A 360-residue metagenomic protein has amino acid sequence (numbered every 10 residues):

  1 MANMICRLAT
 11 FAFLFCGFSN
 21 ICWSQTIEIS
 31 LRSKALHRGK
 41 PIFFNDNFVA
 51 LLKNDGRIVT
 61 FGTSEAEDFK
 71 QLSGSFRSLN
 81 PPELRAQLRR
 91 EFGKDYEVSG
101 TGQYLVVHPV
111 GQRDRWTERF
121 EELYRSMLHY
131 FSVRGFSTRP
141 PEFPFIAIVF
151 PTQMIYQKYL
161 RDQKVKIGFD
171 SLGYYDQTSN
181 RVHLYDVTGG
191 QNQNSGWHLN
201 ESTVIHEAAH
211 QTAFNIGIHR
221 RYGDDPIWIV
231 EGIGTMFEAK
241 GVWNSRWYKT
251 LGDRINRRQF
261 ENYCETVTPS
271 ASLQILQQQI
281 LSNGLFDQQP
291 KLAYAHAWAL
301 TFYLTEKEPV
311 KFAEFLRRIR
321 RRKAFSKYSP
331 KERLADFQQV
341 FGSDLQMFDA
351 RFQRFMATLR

Functional and structural regions predicted by a protein language model:
M1-A9: Bacterial N-terminal signal peptides that target proteins for export
A12-C22: Hydrophobic h-region of N-terminal signal peptides that target proteins for export in Gram-negative bacteria
N20-G135, Y159-L160, Y263-C264: Compositionally biased alpha-helical segments
R32-K34, N54-G56, S64-A66, G111 (+5 more regions): Solvent-exposed coil/turn segments that connect beta secondary-structure elements in extracytoplasmic/periplasmic
G93-R221, D225-P226, A324, Y328-D336: Juxtacatalytic substrate-recognition/specificity segment
D170-L184, L199, A208, R220-R360: Acidic/His/Gly-enriched intrinsically disordered linker/tail segments that often contain short helix/coil "MoRF-like"
